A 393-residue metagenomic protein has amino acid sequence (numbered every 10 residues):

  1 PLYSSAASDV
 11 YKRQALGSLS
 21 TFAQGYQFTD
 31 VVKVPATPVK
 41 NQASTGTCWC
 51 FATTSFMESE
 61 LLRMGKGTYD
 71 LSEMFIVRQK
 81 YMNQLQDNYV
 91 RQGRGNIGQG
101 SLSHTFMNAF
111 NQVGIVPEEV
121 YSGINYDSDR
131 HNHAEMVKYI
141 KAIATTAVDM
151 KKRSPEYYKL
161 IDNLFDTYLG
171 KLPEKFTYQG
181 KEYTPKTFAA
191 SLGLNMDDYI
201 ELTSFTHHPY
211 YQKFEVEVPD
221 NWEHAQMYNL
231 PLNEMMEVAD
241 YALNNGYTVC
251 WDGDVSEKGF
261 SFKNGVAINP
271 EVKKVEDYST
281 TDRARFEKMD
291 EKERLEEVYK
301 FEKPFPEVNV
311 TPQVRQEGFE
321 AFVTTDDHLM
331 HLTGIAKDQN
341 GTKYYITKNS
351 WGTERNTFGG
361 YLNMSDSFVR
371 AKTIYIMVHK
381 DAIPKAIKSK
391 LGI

Functional and structural regions predicted by a protein language model:
P1-A7, Y11-Q14: Single conserved hydrophobic/aromatic residue that forms the stacking wall/gate of nucleotide- or nucleobase-binding
R13-T21: C-terminal segment of classical bacterial N-terminal signal peptides
Q14, Q112-G114, G334: Short, solvent-exposed linear motifs at loop/edge-of-secondary-structure regions
A23-G25: Boundary at the C-terminal end of the N-terminal hydrophobic targeting segment
F28-P209, F214-C250, N356: Active-site nucleophile-adjacent alpha helix/oxyanion-hole segment immediately C-terminal to the catalytic cysteine
K159-I393: Active-site signature of cysteine proteases
